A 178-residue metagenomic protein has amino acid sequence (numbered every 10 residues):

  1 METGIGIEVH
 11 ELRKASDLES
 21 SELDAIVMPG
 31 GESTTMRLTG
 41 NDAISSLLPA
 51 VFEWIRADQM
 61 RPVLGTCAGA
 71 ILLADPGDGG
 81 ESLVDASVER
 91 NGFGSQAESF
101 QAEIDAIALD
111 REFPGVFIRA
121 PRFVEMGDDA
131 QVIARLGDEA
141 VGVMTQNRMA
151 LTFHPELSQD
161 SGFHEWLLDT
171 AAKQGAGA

Functional and structural regions predicted by a protein language model:
M1-G65, A74-P76: Flexible gly/pro-rich beta->alpha loop and the following alpha-helix that scaffold active-site loops
A15, C67-G69, R122, G137-D138: Short, polar loop motifs at secondary-structure junctions
L18-S20, R56-A57, L64, I107-D110 (+2 more regions): Solvent-exposed alpha-helices and their adjacent loops that cap or buttress functional pockets in soluble metabolic
V27-P29, F117, A150-T152: Structural motif
S33-T35, A70-L72, V124, L157-Q159: Glycine-rich nucleotide phosphate-binding loop and flanking beta-alpha elements of Rossmann-like dinucleotide-binding
C67, R119, H154: Histidine-centered divalent metal-coordination motifs
D78-E139: Pocket-forming structural segment of enzyme catalytic cores
E112, R122-A178: C-terminal and late-domain segments of enzyme folds
